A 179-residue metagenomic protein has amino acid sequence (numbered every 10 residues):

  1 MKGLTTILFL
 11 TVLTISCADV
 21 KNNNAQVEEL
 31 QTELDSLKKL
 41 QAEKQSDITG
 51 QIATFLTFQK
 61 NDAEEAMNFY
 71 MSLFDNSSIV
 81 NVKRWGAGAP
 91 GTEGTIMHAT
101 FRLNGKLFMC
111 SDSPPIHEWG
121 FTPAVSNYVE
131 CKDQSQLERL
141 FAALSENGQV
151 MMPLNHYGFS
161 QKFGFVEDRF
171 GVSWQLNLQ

Functional and structural regions predicted by a protein language model:
K2-L8: Sec-dependent signal peptide recognition, specifically the positively charged N-region followed immediately by
L13-S16: C-terminal motif of bacterial Sec signal peptides marking the signal peptidase cleavage site
A18-V20: Bacterial signal peptide processing site
A25-I52, L56-F58, V80-K83, R102 (+2 more regions): Vicinal oxygen chelate
E33, L37-L40, T57-G105: Core segments of cupin and vicinal oxygen chelate
G91-T92, I116-W119: Gly/Ser-enriched beta-turn/beta-hairpin loop segments
M97, K106-P114, Y157: Conserved, structured core segments of small domains
M97, P123-V125: A generic structural signal for short beta-strands and their flanking turns/coil linkers
